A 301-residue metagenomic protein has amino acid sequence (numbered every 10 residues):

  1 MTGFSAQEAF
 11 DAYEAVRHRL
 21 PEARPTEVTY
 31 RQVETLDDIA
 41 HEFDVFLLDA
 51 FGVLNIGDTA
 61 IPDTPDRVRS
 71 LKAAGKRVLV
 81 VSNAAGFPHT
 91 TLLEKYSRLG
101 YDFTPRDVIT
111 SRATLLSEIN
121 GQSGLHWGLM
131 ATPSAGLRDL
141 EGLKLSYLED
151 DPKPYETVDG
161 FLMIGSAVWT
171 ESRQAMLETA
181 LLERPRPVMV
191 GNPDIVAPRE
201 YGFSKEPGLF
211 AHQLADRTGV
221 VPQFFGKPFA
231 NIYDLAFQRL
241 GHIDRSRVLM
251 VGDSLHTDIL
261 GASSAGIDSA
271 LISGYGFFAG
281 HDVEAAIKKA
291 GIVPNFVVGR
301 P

Functional and structural regions predicted by a protein language model:
M1-K76, F87-I109, L116-P301: Asp-based, Mg2+/Mn2+-dependent phosphohydrolase catalytic module
V78-V81: Short glycine-rich or small-residue beta-strand-to-loop segments that form or flank ligand, phosphate, metal/Fe-S
A84: Conserved phosphate/oxyanion-binding catalytic-loop motifs
